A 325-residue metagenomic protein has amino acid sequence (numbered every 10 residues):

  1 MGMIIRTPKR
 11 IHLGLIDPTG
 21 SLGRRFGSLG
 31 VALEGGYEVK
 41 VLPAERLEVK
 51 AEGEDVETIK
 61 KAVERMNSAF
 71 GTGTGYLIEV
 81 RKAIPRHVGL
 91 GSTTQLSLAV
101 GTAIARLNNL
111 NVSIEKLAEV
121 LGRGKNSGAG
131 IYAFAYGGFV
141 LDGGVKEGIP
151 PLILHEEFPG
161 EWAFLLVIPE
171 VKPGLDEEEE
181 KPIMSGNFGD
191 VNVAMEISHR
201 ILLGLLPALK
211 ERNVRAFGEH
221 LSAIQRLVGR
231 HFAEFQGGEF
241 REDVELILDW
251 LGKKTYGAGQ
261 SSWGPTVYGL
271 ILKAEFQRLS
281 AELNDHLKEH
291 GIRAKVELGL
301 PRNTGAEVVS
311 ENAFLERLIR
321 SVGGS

Functional and structural regions predicted by a protein language model:
M1-V88, A105-I114, R302-G305, V309-S325: ATP-binding N-lobe of GHMP and related small-molecule kinases
G2-R6, H12-G14, G20-S28, S113-K254 (+1 more regions): ATP-dependent small-molecule kinase catalytic core of the GHMP/sugar-kinase superfamily and closely related
P8, A135, Q260-P265: Short Gly/Ser/Thr- and Asp/Glu-enriched loop/turn motifs at secondary-structure junctions
A32-L33, T72, G252, G259-W263: A structural signal for short secondary-structure junctions
E38-V41, T255-Q260: Short, flexible, solvent-exposed loop/turn segments with mixed acidic/basic and small polar residues
P85, A99, L121-G124: Glycine/small-residue-rich loop that forms an oxyanion/phosphate-binding "nest" at active or ligand-binding sites
G89-S92, L96, A194, G257-W263: Short glycine/threonine-rich catalytic loop with a Thr-x-Gly-x-Asp
L90-I114, A133-G144: DPxDG-like acidic metal-binding loop motif
